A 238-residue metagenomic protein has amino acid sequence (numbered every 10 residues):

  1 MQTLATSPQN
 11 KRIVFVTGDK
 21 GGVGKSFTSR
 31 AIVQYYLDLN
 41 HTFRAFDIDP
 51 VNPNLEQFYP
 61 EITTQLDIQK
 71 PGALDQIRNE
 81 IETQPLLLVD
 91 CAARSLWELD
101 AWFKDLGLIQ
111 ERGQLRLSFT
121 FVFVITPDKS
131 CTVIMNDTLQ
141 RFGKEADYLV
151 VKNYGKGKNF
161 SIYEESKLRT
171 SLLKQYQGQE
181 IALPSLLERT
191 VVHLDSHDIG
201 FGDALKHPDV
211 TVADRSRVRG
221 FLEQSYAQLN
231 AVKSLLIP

Functional and structural regions predicted by a protein language model:
M1-F15, R78: Extreme N-terminal, non-catalytic leader segments that precede Walker-type/kinase nucleotide-binding cores
V16-R30: Glycine-rich phosphate-binding P-loop
N40-P53: Short beta-strand-centered segment that lines the nucleotide-binding/catalytic pocket of NTP-utilizing
V51-L66, L168: P-loop NTPase switch/communication element
D67, P85-F103: Switch II (G3) loop of P-loop NTPases
D100-P127: Inter-motif core of Ras-like GTPase G domains
I109, S130-E145: Conserved C-terminal guanine-recognition region of P-loop GTPase G domains, centered on the G4
Y154-K156, S161-Y163, R169-G220: Beta-strand-loop-alpha "switch" segments that mediate conformational coupling across diverse proteins
